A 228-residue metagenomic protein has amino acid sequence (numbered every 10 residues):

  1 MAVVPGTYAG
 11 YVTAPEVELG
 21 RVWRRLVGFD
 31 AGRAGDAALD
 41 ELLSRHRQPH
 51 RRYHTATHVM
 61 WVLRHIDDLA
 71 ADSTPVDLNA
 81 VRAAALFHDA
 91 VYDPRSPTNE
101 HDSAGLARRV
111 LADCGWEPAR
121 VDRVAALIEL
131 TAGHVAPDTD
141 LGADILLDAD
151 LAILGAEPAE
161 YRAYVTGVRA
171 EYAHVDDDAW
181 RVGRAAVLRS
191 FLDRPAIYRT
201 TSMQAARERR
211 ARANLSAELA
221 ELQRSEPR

Functional and structural regions predicted by a protein language model:
A2-G28, R47-H54, R64-P75, N79 (+3 more regions): Divalent metal-dependent phosphate-bond-processing catalytic cores, especially two-metal-ion Mg2+/Mn2+ enzymes that act
E16, G20, R24, D36-D40 (+4 more regions): An amphipathic alpha-helix signature
G35-L43, A56, M60, L78 (+2 more regions): Short, well-structured alpha-helical segments
R45, S103-P137, R189: Histidine- and acidic-residue-rich, metal-dependent catalytic cores
Q48-V59, Y92-A104, P118: Active-site metal-coordination segments of metallo-dependent hydrolases
V62, L78-P94, S103, I128-A132: His-Asp-centered metal-binding catalytic motifs of divalent-metal-dependent phosphohydrolases/nucleases
